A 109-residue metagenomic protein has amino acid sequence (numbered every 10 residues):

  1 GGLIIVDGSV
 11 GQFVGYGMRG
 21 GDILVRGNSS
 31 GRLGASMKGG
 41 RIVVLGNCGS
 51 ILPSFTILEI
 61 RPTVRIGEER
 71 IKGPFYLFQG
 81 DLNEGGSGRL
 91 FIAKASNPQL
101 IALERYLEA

Functional and structural regions predicted by a protein language model:
I5-D7, Q12-A109: Intrinsically disordered, low-complexity terminal regions
